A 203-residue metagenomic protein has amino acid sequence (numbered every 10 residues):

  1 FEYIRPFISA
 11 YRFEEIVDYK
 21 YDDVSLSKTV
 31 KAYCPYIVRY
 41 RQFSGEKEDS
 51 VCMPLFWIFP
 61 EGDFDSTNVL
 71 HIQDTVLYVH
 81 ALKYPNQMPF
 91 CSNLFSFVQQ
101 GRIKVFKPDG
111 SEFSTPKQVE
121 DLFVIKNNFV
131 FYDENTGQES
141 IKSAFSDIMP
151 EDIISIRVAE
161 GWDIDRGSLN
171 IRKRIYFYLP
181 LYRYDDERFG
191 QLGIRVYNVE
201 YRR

Functional and structural regions predicted by a protein language model:
F1-D23, V38-K47, C52-P54, I58-G167 (+2 more regions): A domain-level signal for the mature, folded cores of soluble proteins
P6-I8, K28-V30, M53, E151-I153 (+2 more regions): Extracytoplasmic
Y21-A32, R166-F177: Short, solvent-exposed coil/turn segments at beta-strand boundaries
C34-V38, I175, L179-R183: Extended serine/threonine-enriched, polar tracts that run as long, contiguous segments within proteins
P54-L55, I164, R174, L179-P180 (+1 more regions): Mixed-charge, low-complexity intrinsically disordered segments
